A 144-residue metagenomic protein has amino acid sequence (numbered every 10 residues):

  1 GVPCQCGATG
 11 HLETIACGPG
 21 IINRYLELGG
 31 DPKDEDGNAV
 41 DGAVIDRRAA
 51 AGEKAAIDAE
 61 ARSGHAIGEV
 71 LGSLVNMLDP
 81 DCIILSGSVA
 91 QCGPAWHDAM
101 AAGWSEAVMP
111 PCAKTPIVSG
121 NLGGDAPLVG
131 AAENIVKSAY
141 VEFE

Functional and structural regions predicted by a protein language model:
V2-E144: ATP-binding/phosphotransfer module of carbohydrate and carboxylate kinases, centering on a glycine-rich
